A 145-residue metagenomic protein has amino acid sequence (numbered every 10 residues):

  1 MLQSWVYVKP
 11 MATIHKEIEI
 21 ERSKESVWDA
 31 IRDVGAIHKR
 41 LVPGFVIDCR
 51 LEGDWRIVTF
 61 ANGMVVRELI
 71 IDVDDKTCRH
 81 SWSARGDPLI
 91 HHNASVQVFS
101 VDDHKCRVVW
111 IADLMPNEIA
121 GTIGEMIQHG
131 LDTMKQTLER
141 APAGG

Functional and structural regions predicted by a protein language model:
L2-R50: Hydrophobic ligand-binding cavity/cleft-lining segments
P10-M11, W28, R56, K105-R107: Secondary-structure boundary/capping motif
G35-P88, N93, R107, H129 (+1 more regions): Glycine-rich portal/gate segments that line the openings of hydrophobic small-molecule binding cavities
A84-T137, G145: Beta-strand/loop substructures that line and gate deep hydrophobic ligand-binding cavities in soluble
